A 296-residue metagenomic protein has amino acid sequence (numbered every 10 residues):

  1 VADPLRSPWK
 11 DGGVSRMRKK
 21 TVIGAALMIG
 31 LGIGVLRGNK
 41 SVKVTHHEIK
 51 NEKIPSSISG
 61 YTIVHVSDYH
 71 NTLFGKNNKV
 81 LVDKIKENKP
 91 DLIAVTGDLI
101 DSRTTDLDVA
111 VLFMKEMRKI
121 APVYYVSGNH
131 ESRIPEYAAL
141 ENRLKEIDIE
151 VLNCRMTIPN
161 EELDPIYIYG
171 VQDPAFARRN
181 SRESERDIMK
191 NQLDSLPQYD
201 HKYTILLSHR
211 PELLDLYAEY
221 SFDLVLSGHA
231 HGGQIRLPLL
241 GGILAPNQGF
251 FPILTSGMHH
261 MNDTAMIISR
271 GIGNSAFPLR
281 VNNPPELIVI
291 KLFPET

Functional and structural regions predicted by a protein language model:
R18-V35: Hydrophobic alpha-helical topogenic segments used for membrane insertion/localization
L31-H47: Aromatic-capped interface at the extracytoplasmic side of an N-terminal signal-anchor transmembrane helix
I49-H65: Membrane-cytosol interface motif
K53-I54, N71, R133-L224, A230 (+2 more regions): Conserved catalytic scaffold of divalent metal-dependent phosphoesterases
Y61-R155: Membrane-embedded segments
G232-L237: His/Asp/Glu-enriched short active-site or ligand-binding loop at hydrolase and phosphoryl-transfer sites
P238-P252: Short, surface-exposed loop/helix-turn segments at secondary-structure junctions that function as lids/hinges flanking
